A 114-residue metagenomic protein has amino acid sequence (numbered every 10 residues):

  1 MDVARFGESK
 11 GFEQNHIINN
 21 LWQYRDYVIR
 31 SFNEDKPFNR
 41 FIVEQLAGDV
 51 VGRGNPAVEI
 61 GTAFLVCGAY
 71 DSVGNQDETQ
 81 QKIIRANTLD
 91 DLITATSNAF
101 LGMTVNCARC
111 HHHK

Functional and structural regions predicted by a protein language model:
M1-K114: Short, structured secondary-structure elements that scaffold catalytic or ligand/cofactor-binding regions
